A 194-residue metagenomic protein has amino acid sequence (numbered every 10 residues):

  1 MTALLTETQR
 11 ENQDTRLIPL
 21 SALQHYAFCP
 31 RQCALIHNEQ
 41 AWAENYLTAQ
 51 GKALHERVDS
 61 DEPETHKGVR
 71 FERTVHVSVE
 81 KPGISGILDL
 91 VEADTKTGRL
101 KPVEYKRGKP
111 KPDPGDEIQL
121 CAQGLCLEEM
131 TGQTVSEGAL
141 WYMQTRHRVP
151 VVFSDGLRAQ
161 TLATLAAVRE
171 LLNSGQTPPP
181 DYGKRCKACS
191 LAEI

Functional and structural regions predicted by a protein language model:
M1-P102: Metal-dependent nuclease catalytic cores that hydrolyze phosphodiester bonds in DNA/RNA, characterized by
L17-S21, S85, E117-C121, K184-K187: Non-catalytic, well-ordered alpha-helical scaffold segments
L20, A167-A188: Immediate flanking context of iron-sulfur cluster ligation sites
C33, S190-E193: Extracellular/secretory pathway and lumenal proteins
N38-E39, A192-I194: Iron-sulfur (Fe-S) cluster-binding segments and ferredoxin-like electron-carrier domains, especially [2Fe-2S]
R70, R148-P150, G183-A188: A general structural signal for short secondary-structure boundary/capping elements
E80-G86, A93-L172, E193: Nucleic-acid nuclease catalytic cores
